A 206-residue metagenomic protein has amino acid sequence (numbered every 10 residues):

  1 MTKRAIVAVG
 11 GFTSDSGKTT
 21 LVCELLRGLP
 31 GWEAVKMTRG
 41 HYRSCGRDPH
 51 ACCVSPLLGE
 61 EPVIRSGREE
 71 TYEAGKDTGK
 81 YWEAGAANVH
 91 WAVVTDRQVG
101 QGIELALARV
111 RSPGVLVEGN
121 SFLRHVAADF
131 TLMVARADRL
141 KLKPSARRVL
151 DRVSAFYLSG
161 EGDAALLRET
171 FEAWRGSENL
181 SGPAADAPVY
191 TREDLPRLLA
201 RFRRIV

Functional and structural regions predicted by a protein language model:
M1-I6: Phosphate-binding P-loop
V7-L25: Glycine-rich phosphate-binding P-loop
A8, E33-V35, M133: Conserved beta-strand elements of the Class I
T20-V94: N-terminal phosphate/diphosphate-binding loop that engages ATP/GTP or pyrophosphate donors across diverse enzyme folds
P30-W32, A86, V110-V115, A128: Short, high-confidence coil segments that cap the C-terminus of an alpha-helix and link into the following beta-strand
C45-R47, G102, A127, P144: Short, well-ordered secondary-structure micro-motifs
N88-L123: Phosphate-binding/switch loop-helix module in NTP-utilizing enzymes
G114, G119-R201, I205: Conserved catalytic-core segment of NTP-binding enzymes
